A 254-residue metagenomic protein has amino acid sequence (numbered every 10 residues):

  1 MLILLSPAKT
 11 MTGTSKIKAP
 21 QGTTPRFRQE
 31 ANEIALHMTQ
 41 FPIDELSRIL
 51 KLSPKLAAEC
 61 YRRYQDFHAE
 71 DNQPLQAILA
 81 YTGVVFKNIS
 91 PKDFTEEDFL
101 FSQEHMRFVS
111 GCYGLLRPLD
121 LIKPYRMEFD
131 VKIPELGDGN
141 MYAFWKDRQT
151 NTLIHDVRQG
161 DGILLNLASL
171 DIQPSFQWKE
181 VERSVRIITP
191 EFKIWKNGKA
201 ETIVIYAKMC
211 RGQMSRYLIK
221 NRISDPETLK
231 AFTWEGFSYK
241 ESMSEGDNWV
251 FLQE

Functional and structural regions predicted by a protein language model:
M1-L2, E180: C-terminal accessory regions
L2-D93: Active-site helix-to-loop segments that bind/position phosphate- or nucleotide-bearing substrates and donors across
P91-E245, V250-E254: Internal, well-folded beta-alpha domain core
